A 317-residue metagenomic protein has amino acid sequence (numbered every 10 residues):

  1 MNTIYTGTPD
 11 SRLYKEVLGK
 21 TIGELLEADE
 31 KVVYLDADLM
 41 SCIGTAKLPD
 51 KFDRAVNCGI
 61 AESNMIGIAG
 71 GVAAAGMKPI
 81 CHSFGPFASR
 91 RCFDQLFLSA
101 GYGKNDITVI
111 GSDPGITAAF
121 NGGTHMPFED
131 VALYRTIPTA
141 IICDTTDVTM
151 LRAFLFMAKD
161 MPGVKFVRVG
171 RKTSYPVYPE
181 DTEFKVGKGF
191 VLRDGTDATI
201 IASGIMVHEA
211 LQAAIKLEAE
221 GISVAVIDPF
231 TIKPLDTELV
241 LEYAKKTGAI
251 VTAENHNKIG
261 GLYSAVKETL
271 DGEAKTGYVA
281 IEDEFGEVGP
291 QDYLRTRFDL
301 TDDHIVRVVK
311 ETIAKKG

Functional and structural regions predicted by a protein language model:
M1-P162, F166-R168, T173, E183: Thiamine diphosphate
E16, A28-K31, D36-D50, A118-A119 (+1 more regions): Thiamine diphosphate
